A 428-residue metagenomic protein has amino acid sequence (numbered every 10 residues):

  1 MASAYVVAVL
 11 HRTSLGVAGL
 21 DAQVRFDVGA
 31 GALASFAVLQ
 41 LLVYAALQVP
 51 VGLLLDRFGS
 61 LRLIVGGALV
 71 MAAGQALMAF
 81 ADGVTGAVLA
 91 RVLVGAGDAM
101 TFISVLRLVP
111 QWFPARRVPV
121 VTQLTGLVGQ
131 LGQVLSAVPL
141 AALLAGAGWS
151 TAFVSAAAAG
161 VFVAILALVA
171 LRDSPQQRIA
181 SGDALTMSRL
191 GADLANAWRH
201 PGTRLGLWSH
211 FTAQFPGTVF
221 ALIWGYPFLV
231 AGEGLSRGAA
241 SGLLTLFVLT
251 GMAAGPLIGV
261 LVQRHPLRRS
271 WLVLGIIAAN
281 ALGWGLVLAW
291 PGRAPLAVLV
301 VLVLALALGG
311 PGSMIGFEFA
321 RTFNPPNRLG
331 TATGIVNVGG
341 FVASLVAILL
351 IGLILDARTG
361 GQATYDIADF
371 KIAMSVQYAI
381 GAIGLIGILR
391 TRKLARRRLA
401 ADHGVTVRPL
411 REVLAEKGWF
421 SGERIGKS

Functional and structural regions predicted by a protein language model:
L15-G16, H200-P256, A347-G352: Extracytoplasmic gate region of multi-pass secondary transporters
D27, G59, F80-G86, P114 (+2 more regions): Helix-breaking motifs and short loop linkers at transmembrane-helix boundaries and internal kinks in secondary membrane
A46-T85: Conserved MFS/SLC helix-loop-helix module at the cytosolic interface between two early adjacent transmembrane helices
L47-G59, A254-R268: Helix-to-loop junctions at the C-terminal end of transmembrane segments in multipass secondary transporters
R57-G67, Q263-A278: Cytoplasmic membrane-interface "Motif A"-like loop-to-helix N-cap segments of 12-TM Major Facilitator Superfamily
A90-G129: Cytoplasmic helix-loop-helix junction between adjacent transmembrane helices in 12-TM secondary transporters
L124-P175: Helix-loop-helix hairpin linking two adjacent transmembrane segments in secondary transporters
S174-L207, T406-K417: Juxtamembrane intracellular "pre-TM" segments in multi-pass secondary transporters
